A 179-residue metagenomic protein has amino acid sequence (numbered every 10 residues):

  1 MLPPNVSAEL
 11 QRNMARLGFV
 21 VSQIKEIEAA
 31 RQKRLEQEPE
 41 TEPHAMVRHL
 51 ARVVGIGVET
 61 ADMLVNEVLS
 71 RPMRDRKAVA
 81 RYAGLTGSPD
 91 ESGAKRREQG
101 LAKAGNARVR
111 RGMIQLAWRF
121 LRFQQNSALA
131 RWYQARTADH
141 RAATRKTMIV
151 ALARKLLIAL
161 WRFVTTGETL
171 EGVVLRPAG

Functional and structural regions predicted by a protein language model:
M1-G179: A detector of single, family-specific signature residues that are central to catalytic or substrate-handling motifs
